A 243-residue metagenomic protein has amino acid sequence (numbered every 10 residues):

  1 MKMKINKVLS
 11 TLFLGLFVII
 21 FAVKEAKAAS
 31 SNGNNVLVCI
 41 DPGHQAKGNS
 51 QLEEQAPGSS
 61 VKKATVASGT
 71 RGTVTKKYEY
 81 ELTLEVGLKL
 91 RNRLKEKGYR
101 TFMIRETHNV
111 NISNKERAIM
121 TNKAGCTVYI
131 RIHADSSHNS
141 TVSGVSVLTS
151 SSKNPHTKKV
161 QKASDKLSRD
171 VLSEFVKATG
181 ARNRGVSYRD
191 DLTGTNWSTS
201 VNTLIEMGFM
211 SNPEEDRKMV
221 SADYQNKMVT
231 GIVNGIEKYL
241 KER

Functional and structural regions predicted by a protein language model:
K4-A28: Sec-dependent N-terminal signal peptides of Gram-positive bacterial secreted proteins and lipoproteins
S30-A118, S151: Active-site histidine-acidic residue metal-binding/catalytic motifs, centered on HxH/HExxH-like signatures
S31-G33, K95-E96, N122-A124, N139-T141 (+1 more regions): Extracellular/periplasmic catalytic domains that process cell-envelope and extracellular macromolecules
C39, R131-N139, L148, N183-R243: Active-site-adjacent mobile loop/cap segments within catalytic or ligand-binding domains
H44-K47, E79, T107-N111, A134-N139 (+4 more regions): Solvent-exposed loop/turn segments at secondary-structure junctions within structured extracellular/periplasmic domains
K77-E85, H108-K115, K158-K166, M219-K227: Soluble non-cytosolic domains of exported or imported proteins
N114-T127, S146, L192-S198: Mature extracellular/periplasmic domains of secretome proteins
V160-S187: Active-site-adjacent substrate-binding region of metalloamidase/peptidase-like peptide-processing proteins
